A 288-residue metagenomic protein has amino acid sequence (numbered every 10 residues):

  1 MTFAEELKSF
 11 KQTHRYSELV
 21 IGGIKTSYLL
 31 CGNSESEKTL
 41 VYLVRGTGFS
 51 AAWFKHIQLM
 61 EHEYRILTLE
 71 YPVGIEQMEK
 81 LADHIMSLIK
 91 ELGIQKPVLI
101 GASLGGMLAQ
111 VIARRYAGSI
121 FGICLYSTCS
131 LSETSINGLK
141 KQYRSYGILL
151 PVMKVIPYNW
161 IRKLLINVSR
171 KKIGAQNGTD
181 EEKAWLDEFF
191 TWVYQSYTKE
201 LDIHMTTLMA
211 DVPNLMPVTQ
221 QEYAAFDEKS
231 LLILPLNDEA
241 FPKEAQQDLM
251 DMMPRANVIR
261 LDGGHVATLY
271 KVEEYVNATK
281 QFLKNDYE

Functional and structural regions predicted by a protein language model:
I21-I75: Conserved HGGG/HGGXW glycine-rich cap/lid loop of the alpha/beta-hydrolase fold
L67-I100: Active-site loop/oxyanion-hole signature of alpha/beta-hydrolase fold enzymes
G101-G105, A109: Gly/Ala-rich beta-loop-alpha elbow adjacent to hydrolase catalytic centers
I123-I156: Flexible "cap/lid" loop of the alpha/beta hydrolase fold
I136, Y158-Y223: Conserved alpha/beta-hydrolase catalytic His-Asp/Glu region
F226, L232-L234: Short beta-strand/loop motif that positions the catalytic acidic residue of the alpha/beta-hydrolase fold
E239-A245: Conserved alpha/beta-hydrolase "acid-adjacent" motif
A240, G263-V276: Catalytic histidine-centered segment of alpha/beta-hydrolase-like enzymes
